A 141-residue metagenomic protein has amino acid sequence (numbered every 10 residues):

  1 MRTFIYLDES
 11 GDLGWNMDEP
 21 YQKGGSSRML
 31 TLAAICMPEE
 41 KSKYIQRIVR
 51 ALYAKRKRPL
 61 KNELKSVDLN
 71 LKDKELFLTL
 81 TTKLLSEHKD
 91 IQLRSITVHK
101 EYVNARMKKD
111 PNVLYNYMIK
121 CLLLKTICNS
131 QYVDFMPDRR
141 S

Functional and structural regions predicted by a protein language model:
M1-S141: Phosphate-ester processing/binding pockets and catalytic centers
